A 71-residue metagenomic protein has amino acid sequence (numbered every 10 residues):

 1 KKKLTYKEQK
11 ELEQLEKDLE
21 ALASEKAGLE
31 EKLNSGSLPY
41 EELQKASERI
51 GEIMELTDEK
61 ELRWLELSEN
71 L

Functional and structural regions predicted by a protein language model:
K1-L71: Charged, heptad-repeat coiled-coil alpha-helices that serve as long linker/dimerization "arms" in large NTP-dependent
